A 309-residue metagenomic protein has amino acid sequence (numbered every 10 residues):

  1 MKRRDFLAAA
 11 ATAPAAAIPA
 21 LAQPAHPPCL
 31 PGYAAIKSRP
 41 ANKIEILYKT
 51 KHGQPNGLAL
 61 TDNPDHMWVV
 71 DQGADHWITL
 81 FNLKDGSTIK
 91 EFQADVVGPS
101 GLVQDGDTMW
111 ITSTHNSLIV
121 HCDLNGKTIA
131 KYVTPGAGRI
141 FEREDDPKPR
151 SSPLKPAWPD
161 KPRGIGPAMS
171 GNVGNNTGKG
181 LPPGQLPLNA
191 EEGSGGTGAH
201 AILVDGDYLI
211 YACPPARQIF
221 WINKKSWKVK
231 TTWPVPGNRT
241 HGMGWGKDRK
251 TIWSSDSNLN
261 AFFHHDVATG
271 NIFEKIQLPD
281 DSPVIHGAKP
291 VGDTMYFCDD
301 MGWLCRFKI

Functional and structural regions predicted by a protein language model:
D5-Q23: N-terminal export signals
L30-K51, G184-Q185: A short helix->beta-strand "capping" segment at the edge of beta-propeller domains
E45-Y48, I89-Q93, A130-G136, F141-E142 (+2 more regions): Beta-propeller fold detector
K51-D62, D95-D105, A137-W158, A168 (+4 more regions): Beta-rich, blade/repeat-based domains predominating in secreted/periplasmic proteins but also intracellular
V69-G73, I111-N116, Y211-P215, S254-N258 (+1 more regions): Conserved beta-strand positions in repeat-built beta-propeller and related beta-rich domains
N82-D85, D123-K127, N223-W227, D266-G270 (+1 more regions): Short loop/turn segments that connect beta-strands within beta-propeller blades
H286-I309: Blade-level signature of beta-propeller repeat domains, shared across WD40, Kelch, NHL, RCC1 and BNR/Asp-box propellers
